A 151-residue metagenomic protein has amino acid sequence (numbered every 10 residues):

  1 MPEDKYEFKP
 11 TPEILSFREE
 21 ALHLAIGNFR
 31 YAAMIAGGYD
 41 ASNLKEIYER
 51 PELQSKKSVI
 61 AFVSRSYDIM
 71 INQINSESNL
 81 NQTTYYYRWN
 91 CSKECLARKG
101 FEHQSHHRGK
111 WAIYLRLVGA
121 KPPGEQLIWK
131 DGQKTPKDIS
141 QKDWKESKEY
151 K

Functional and structural regions predicted by a protein language model:
M1-E7: N-terminal targeting signals for Sec/Tat export/insertion, comprising classic cleavable signal peptides
P2, P51-K56, C95-A97, E146: A short, structure-level motif marking secondary-structure boundaries and short turns
P2, Y31-N43, I71-Q82: Membrane-helix exit/interface motif
E7-I47, Y87-K148: Short, contiguous alpha-helical
D40-I74: Helix-adjacent hinge/juxtasegments
M70-E77, W144-K151: Juxtamembrane/interfacial segments around transmembrane helices
